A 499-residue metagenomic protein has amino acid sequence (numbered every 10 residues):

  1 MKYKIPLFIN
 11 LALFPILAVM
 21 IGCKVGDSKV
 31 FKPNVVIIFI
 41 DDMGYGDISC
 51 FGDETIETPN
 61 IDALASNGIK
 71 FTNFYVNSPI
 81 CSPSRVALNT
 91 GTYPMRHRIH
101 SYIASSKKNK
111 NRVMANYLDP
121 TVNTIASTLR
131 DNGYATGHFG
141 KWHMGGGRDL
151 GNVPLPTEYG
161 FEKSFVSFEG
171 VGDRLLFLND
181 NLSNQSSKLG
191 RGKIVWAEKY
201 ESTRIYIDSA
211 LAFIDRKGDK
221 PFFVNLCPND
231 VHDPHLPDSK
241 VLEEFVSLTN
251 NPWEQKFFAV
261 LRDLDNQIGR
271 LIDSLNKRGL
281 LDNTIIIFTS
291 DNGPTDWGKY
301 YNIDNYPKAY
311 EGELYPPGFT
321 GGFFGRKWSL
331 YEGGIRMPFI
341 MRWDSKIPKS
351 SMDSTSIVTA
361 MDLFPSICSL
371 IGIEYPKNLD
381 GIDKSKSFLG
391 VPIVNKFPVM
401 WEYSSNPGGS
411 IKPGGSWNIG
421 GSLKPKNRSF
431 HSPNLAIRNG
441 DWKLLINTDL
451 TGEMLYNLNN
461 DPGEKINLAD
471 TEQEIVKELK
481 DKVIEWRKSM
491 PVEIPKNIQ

Functional and structural regions predicted by a protein language model:
K2-K4, N10-A12, I21-M454, L458 (+2 more regions): Formylglycine-dependent sulfatase
